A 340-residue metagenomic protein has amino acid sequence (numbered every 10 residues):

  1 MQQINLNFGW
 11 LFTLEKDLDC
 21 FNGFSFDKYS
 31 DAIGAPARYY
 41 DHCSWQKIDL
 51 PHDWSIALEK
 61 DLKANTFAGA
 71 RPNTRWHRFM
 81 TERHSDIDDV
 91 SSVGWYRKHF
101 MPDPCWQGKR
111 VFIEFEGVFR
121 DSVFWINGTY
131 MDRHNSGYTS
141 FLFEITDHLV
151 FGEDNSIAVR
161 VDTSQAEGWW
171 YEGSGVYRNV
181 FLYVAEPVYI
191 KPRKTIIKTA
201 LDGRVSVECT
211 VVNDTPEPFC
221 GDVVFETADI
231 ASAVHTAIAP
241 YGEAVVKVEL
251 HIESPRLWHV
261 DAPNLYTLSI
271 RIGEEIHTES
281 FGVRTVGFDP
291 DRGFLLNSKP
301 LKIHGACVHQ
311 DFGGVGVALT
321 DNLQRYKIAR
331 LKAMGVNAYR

Functional and structural regions predicted by a protein language model:
M1-W54: Hydrophobic alpha-helical membrane-insertion signals
I4-L6, W10-D17, D31, A57 (+5 more regions): Accessory beta-strand-rich segments of carbohydrate-active enzymes
V93, G152, D202, P240-V245: Solvent-exposed, conformationally flexible loop/turn segments
F124-I126, R204-I238, V246-V248: Beta-strand-rich binding/interaction modules
W125-M131, A228, G273, N297: Short strand-turn-strand beta-turns centered on an Asx-Gly dipeptide
T139-L142, G242-I252: Aromatic sugar-binding surface patches on proteins that engage polysaccharides or sugar-phosphate polymers
N155-V159, A262-G273: Short, aromatic- and glycine-rich surface loops/edge beta-strands on solvent-exposed regions
K194-T195, R271-A333: N-terminal carbohydrate-binding accessory modules
